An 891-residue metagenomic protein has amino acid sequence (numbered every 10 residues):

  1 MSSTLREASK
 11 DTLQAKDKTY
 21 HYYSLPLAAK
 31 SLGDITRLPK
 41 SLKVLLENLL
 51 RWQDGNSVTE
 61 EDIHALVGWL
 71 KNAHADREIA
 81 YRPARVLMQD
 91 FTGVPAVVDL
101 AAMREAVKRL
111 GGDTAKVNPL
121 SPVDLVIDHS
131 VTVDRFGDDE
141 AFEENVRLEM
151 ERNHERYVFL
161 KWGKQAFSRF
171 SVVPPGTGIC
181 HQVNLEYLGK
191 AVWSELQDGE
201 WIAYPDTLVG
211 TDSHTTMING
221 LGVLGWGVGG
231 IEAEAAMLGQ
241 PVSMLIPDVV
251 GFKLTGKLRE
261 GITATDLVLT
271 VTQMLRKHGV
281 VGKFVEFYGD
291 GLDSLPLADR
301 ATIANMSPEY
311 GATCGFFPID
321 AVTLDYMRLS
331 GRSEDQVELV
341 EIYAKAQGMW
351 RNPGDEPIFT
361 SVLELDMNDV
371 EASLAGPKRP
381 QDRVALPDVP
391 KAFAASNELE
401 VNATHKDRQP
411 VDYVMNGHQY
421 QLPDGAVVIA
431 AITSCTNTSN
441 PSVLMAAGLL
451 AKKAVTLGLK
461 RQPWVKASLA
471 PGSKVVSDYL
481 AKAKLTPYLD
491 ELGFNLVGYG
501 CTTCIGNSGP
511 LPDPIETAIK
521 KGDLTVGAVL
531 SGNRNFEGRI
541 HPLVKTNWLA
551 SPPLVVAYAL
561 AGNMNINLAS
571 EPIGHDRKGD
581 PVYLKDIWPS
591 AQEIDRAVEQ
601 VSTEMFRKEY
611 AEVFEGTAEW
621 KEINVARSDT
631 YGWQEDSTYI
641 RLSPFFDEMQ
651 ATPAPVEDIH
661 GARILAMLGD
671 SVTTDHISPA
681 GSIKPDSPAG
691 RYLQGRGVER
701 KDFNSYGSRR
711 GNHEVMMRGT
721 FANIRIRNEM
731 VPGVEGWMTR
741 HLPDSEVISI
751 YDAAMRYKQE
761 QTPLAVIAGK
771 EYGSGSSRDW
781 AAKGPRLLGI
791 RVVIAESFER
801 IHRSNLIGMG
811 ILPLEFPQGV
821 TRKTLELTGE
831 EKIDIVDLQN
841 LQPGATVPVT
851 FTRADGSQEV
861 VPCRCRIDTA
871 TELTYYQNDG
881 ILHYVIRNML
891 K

Functional and structural regions predicted by a protein language model:
M1-K891: Fe-S-dependent hydro-lyases/dehydratases of central metabolism
